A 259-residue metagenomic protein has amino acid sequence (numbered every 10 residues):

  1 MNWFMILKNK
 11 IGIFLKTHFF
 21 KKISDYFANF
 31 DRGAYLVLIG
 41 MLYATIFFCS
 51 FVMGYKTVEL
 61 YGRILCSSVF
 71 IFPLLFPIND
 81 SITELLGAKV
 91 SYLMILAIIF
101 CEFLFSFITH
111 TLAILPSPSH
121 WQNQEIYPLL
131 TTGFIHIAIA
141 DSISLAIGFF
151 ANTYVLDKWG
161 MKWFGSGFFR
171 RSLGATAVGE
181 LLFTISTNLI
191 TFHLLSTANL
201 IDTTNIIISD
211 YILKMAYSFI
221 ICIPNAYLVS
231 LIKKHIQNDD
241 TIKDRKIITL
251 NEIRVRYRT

Functional and structural regions predicted by a protein language model:
N2-L104: Hydrophobic transmembrane alpha-helices
Y43, F72, I98-T109, R171 (+1 more regions): Small-residue-rich segments of transmembrane alpha-helices in multi-pass membrane proteins, especially helix faces
F47-Y55, S106-A113, T187, T191: Structural signal for membrane-spanning alpha-helices in multi-pass inner-membrane proteins, emphasizing helix cores
K56-Y61, W121-L129, A198-I206: Membrane-interface interhelical loops and short amphipathic "cap" helices that link adjacent transmembrane segments
E102-H120, D141, L145, F149: Transmembrane alpha-helix/helix-exit interface in multi-pass inner-membrane proteins
T111-H136: Membrane-interface interhelical connector segments
I135-N238: Membrane-embedded alpha-helical hairpins and interfacial helices in multi-pass inner-membrane proteins
I232-T259: Short, highly charged, low-complexity non-transmembrane loops/tails of multi-pass membrane proteins
